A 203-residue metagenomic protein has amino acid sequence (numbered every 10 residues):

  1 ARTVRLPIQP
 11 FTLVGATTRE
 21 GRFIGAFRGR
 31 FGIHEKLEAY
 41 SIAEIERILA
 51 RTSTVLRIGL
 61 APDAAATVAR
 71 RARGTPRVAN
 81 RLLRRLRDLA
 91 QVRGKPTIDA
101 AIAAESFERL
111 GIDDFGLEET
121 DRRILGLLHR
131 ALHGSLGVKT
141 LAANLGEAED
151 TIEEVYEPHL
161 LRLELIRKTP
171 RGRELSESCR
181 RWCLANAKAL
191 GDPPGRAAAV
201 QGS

Functional and structural regions predicted by a protein language model:
R5-I8, T18-I33: Short regulatory helix/loop adjacent to the ATP-binding pocket of P-loop NTPases
T17-T18, I33-I45: Conserved AAA+ ATPase "SRH/arginine-finger" region at the nucleotide-binding site
R30-F31, A43-G59, R84-L89: Conserved AAA+ ATPase "sensor/coupling" helix adjacent to the nucleotide-binding pocket
I45-I48, G59-A72, A100-S106, T140: Short conserved motifs of the RecA-like P-loop NTPase core
A61-D63, A72-R87, P96-D99, L117-D121 (+2 more regions): The conserved phosphate-sensing helix
A65, L83, D88-G111, D121 (+2 more regions): Conserved C-terminal helix/linker of AAA+ ATPases
A103-S135: Winged-helix-like regulatory helical subdomains adjacent to P-loop NTPase cores
G126-S203: Terminal-proximal interaction/regulatory segments of ATP-powered molecular machines
